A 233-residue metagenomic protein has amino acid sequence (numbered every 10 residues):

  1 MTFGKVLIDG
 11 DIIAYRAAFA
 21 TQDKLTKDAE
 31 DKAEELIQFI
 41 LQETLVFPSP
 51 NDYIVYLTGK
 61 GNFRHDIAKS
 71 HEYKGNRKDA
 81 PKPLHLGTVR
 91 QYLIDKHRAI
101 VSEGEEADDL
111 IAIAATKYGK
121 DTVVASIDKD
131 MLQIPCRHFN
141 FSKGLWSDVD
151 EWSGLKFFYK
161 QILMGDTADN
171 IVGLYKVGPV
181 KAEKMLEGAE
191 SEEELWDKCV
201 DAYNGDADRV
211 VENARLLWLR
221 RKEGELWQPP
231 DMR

Functional and structural regions predicted by a protein language model:
M1-H65: Non-catalytic, usually N-terminal nucleic-acid engagement modules in DNA/RNA processing proteins
T2-F3, K32, S49-P50, G75-R233: Extended two-metal-dependent nuclease catalytic cores across DNA- and RNA-processing enzymes
D11, A17, H71, K129 (+1 more regions): Flexible, active-site-adjacent loop/turn segments at secondary-structure boundaries
R16-A20, D66-K69, T88-D95: Short, basic/glycine-rich phosphate-binding loops at helix/coil junctions that contact nucleotide phosphates
T21-L25, S70-E72, F139-S142: Short secondary-structure boundary/capping segments
N62-G75: Short beta-strand-loop
